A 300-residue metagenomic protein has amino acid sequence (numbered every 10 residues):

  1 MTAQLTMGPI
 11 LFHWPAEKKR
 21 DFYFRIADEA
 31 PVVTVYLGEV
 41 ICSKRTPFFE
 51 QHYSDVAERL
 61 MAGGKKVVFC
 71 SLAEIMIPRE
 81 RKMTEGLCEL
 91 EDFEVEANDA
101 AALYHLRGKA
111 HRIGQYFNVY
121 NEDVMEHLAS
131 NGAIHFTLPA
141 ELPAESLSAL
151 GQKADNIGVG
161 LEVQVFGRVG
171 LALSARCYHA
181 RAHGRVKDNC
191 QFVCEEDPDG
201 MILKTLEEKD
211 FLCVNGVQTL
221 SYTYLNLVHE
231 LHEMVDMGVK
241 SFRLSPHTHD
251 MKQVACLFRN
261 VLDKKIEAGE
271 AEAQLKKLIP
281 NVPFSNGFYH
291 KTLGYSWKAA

Functional and structural regions predicted by a protein language model:
M1-V119, D123, T137-L138, A144-A300: Active-site pocket-lining/capping segments in soluble small-molecule metabolic enzymes
A133: Residues lining hydrophobic/aromatic ligand-binding pockets adjacent to catalytic sites
